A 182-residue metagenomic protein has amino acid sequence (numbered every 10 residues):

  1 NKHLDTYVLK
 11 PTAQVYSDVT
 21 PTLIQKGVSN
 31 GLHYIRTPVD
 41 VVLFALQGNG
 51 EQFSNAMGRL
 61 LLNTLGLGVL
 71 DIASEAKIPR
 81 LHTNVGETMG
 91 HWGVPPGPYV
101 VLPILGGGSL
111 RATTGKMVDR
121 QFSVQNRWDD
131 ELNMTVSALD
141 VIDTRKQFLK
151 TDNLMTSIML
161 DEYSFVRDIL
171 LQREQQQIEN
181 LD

Functional and structural regions predicted by a protein language model:
N1-Y16, Q25-V28, L32, R36-V39 (+9 more regions): Membrane-interacting alpha-helical segments
H3, E87-D182: A structured, mid-to-C-terminal "fold-capping" secondary-structure block
V15, I72-E75, Q121-N126: Short, mixed-charge, low-aromatic patches
Y16, L23-K26, Q47-S54, A76-K77 (+1 more regions): Surface-exposed patches in mature extracellular/periplasmic domains of secreted proteins
N30-G107: Mid-length scaffold segments of soluble, non-membrane domains
